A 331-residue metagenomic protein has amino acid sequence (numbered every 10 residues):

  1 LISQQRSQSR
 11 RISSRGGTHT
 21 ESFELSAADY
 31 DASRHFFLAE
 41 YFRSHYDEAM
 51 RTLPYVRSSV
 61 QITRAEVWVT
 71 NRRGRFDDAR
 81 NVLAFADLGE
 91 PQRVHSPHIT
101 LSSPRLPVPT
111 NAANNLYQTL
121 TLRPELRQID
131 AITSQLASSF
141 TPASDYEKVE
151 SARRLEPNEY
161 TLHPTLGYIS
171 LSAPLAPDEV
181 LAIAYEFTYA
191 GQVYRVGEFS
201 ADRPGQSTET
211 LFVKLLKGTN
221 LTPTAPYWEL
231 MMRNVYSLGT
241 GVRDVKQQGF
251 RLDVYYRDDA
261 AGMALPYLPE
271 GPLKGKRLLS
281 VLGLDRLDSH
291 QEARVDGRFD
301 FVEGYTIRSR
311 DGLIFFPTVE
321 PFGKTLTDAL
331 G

Functional and structural regions predicted by a protein language model:
L1-G331: Surface-exposed, low-hydrophobicity segments enriched in Gly/Pro/acidic/Ser residues that characterize the mature
